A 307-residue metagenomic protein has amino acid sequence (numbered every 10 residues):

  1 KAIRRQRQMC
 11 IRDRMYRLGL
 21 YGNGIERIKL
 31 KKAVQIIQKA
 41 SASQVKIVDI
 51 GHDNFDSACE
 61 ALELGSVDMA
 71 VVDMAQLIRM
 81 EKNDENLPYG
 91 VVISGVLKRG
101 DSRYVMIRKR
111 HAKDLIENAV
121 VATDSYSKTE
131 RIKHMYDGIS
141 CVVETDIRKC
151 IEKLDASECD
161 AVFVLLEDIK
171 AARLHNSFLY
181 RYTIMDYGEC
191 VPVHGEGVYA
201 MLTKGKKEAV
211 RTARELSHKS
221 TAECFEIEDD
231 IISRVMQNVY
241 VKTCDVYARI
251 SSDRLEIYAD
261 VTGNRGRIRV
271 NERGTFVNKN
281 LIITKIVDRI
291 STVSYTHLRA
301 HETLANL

Functional and structural regions predicted by a protein language model:
K1-D13, H297, L304-L307: Single conserved hydrophobic/aromatic residue that forms the stacking wall/gate of nucleotide- or nucleobase-binding
R12-E60, H134-R299: Small-molecule-sensing regulatory modules
Y16-Y21, A70, V121-A122: Short, well-ordered beta-strand segments
A58-R103: Short beta-strand-centered segments that line the small-molecule binding cleft or hinge of alpha/beta clamshell
D73, D124, L165: Replace "coordinates the UDP/GDP/TDP-sugar" with "coordinates nucleotide-activated sugar donors
Q76-L77, S127-K128, C150, D168-I169: Alpha-helix capping/helix-boundary segments
L87-G138, G188, Y199: A conserved helix-loop-strand patch within extracytoplasmic ligand-binding domains of the periplasmic binding
